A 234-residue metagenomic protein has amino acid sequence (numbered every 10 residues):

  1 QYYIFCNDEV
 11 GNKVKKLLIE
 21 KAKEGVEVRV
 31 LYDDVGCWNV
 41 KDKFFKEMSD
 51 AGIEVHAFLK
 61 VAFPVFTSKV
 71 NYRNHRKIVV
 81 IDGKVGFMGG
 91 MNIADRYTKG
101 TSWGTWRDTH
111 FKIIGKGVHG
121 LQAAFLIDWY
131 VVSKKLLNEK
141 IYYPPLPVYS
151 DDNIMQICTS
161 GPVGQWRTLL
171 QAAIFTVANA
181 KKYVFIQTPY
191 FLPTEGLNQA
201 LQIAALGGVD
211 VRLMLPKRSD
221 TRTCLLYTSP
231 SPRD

Functional and structural regions predicted by a protein language model:
Q1-K99, T109: Internal catalytic domains of large membrane-associated glycosyltransferases
Q1-V30, D34-G36, D152-L213: PLD-like (HKD) phosphodiesterase/transphosphatidyltransferase domain
K41, L197, C224-L225: Short, well-ordered secondary-structure micro-motifs
A62-F66, G117-V118, Q165: A short acidic, often aromatic-flanked loop/helix-cap motif at beta-alpha or helix-coil junctions that lines enzyme
N71-Q156, G161: Signature of lipid phosphatidyltransferase scaffolds
G164, Y190-L192, R218-L226: Short, contiguous acidic/charged loop-to-helix segments that flank catalytic cores in large enzymes
A205, V211-T221, S229: Active/binding-pocket-proximal capping segment
Y227-D234: Conserved small/polar residues in nucleotide/adenosyl-binding loops
